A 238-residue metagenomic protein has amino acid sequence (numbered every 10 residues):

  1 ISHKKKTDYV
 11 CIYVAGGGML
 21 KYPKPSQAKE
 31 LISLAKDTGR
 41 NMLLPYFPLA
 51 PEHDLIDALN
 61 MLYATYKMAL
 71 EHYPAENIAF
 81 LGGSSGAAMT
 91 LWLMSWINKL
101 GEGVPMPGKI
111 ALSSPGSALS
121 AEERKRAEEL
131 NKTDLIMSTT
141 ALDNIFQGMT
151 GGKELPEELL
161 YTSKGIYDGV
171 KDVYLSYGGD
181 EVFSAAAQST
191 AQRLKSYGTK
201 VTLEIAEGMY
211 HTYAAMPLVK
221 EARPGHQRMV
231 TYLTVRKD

Functional and structural regions predicted by a protein language model:
K4-D238: Alpha/beta-hydrolase superfamily serine-hydrolase fold, recognizing
